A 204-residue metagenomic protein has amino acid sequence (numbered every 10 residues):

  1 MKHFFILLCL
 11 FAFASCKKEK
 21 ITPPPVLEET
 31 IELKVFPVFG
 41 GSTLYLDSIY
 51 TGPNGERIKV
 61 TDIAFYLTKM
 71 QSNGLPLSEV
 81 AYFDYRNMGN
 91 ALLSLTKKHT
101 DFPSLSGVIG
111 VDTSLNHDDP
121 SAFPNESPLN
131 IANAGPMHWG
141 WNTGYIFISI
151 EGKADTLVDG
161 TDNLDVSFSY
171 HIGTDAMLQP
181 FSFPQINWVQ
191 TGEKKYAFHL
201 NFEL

Functional and structural regions predicted by a protein language model:
M1-F4, K17-K18: Positively charged n-region of N-terminal signal peptides that target proteins for export
I6-C9: Sec-dependent N-terminal signal peptides
A12-S15: C-terminal motif of bacterial Sec signal peptides marking the signal peptidase cleavage site
K17-L204: A short, solvent-exposed, low-complexity linear motif enriched for acidic/polar residues with Pro/Gly/Ser/Thr
